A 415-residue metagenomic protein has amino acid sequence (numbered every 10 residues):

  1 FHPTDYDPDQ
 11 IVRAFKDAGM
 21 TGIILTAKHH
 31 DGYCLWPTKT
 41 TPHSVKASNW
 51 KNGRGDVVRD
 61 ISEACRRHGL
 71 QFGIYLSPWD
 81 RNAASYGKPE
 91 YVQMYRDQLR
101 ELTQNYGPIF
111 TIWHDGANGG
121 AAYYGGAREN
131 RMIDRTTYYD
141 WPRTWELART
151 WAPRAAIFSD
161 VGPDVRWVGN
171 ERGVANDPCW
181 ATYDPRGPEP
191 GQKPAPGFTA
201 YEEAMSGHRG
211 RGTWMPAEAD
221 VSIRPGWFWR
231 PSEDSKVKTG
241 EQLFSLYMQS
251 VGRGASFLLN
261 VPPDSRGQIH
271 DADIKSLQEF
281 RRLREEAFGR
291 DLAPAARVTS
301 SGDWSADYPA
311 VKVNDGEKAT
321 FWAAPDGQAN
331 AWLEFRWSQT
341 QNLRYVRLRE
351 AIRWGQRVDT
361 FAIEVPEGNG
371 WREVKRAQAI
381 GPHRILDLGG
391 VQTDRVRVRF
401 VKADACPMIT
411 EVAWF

Functional and structural regions predicted by a protein language model:
F1-D315, A324-G327, F335, N342 (+4 more regions): Mature catalytic domains of secreted/periplasmic carbohydrate-active enzymes
T320-W322: Non-catalytic extracellular/lumenal accessory regions of secreted precursors
P325-N330, Q341, I352-F415: Trp- and acidic/polar-enriched beta-sheet ligand-binding modules for extracellular glycan and matrix recognition
